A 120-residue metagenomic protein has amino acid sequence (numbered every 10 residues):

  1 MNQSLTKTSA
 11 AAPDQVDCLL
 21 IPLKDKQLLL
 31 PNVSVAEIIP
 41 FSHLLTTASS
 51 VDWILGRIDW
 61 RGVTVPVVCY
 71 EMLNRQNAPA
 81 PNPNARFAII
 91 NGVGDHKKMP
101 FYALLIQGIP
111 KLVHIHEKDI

Functional and structural regions predicted by a protein language model:
M1-I120: An acidic, low-aromatic, low-complexity terminal/linker signal
